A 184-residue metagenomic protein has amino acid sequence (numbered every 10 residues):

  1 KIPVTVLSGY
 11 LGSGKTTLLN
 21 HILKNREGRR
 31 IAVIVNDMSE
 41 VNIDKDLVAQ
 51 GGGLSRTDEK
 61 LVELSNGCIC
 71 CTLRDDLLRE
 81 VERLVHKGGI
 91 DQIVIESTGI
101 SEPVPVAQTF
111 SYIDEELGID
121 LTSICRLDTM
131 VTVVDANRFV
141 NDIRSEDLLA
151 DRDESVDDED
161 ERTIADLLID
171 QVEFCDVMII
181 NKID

Functional and structural regions predicted by a protein language model:
K1-D166: Nucleotide-state-sensitive switch-loop elements of NTP-binding domains
T163-D184: Contiguous mid-protein beta-loop-alpha structural module that forms a pocket-lining wall or clamp of enzyme active
